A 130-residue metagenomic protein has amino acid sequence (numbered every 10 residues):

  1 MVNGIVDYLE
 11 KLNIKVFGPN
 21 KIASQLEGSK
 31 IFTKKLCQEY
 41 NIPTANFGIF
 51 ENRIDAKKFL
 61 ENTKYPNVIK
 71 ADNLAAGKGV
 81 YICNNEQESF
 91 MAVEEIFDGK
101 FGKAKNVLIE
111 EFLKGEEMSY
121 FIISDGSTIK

Functional and structural regions predicted by a protein language model:
M1-G28, N41-E51: A short, GP-enriched loop/loop-strand-helix hinge that lies immediately N-terminal to, or at the N-terminal rim
V2-V6, A56, E117-M118: Short, well-ordered alpha-helical microsegments
F32, D55, E88: Residue-level recognition of oxygen-bearing side chains
L36-Q38: Structural element of the ATP-grasp superfamily
P43-A45, P66-V68, C83-S119, I123: Conserved ATP-binding module of the ATP-grasp superfamily
K57-N62: Short amphipathic alpha-helix with an adjacent loop that forms part of the alpha/beta core around
L74-K78: Helix-loop-beta segment of a Rossmann-like dinucleotide-binding subdomain
S124-T128: Short acidic-glycine loop/turn motifs at beta-strand connectors
